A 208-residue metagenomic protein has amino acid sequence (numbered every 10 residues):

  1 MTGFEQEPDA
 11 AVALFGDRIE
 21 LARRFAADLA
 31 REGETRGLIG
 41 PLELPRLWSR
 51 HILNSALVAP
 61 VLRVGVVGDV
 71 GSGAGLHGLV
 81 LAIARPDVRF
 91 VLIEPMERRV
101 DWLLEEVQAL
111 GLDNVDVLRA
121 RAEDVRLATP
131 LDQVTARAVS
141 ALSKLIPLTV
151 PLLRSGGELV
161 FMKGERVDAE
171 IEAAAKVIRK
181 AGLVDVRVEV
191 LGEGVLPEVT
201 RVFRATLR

Functional and structural regions predicted by a protein language model:
M1-G68, I83-A84, R98-V115: Class I SAM-dependent transferase core
G3, E7, A26, A30-R36 (+6 more regions): A generic structural signal for ordered alpha-helices
V12-A13, R36-G37, P45-R46, A74 (+3 more regions): Flexible, active-site-adjacent loop/turn segments at secondary-structure boundaries
V70-S72: Conserved beta-strand/loop positions that form the S-adenosyl-L-methionine
A74-D87: Conserved SAM-binding loop of SAM-dependent methyltransferases across substrates and taxa, primarily the Class I
R89-R208: S-adenosylmethionine
